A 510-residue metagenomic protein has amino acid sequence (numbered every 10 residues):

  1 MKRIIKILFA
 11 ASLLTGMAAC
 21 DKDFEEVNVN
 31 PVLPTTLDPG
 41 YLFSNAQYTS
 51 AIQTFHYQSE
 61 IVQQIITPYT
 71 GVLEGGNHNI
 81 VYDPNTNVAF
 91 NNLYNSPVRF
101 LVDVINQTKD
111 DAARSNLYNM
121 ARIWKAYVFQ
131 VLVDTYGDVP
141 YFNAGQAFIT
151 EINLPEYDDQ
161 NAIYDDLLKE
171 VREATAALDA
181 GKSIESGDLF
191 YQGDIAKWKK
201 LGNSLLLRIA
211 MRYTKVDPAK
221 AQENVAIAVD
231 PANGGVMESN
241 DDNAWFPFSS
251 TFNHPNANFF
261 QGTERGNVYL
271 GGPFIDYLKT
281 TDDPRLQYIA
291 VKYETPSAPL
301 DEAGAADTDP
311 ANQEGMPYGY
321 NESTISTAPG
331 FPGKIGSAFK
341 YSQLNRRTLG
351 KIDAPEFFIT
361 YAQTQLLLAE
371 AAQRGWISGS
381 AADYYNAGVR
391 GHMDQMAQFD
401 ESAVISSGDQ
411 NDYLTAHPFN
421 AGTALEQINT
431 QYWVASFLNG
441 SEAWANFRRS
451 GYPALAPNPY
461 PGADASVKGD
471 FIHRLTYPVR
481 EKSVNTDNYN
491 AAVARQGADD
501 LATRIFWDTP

Functional and structural regions predicted by a protein language model:
M1-A18: Sec-dependent bacterial lipoprotein signal peptides
C20-T67, G71-G76, I80, P84 (+8 more regions): Membrane-proximal, proline-rich intrinsically disordered regions
L37-G40, T70-W124, V128-D400, A421-L425: Structured, solvent-exposed acidic/aromatic patches
Y41-I52, E370, T430-A445: Short, hydrophobic/amphipathic alpha-helical patches that form generic packing surfaces within helical domains
F55-Q63, D138-V139, Q222, A445: Beta-strand acidic-aromatic groove motif in beta-rich domains, primarily in extracellular
H392-P510: C-terminal functional modules
